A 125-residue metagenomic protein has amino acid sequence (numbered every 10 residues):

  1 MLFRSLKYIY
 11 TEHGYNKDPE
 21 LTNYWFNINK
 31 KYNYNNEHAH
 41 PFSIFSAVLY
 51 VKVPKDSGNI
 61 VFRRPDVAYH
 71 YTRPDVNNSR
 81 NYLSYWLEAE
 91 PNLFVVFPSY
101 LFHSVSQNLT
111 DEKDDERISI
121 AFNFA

Functional and structural regions predicted by a protein language model:
G14-Y24: A short coil-to-beta-strand element that immediately follows conserved catalytic motifs
N23-V96, S106, E116, A121: Catalytic core of non-heme Fe(II) oxygenases with the double-stranded beta-helix
N123-A125: Short beta-strand-to-coil "C-cap" segments at the C-terminal boundary of structured domains/repeats, marking
